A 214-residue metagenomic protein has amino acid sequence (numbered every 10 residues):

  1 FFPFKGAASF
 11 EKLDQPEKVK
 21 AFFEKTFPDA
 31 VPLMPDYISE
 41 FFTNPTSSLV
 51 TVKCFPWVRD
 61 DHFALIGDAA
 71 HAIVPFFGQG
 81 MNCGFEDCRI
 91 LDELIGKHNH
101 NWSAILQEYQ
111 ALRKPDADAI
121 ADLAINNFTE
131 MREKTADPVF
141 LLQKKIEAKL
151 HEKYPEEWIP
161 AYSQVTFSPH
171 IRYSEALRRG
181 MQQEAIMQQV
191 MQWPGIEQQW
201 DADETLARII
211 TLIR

Functional and structural regions predicted by a protein language model:
F1-T51, K97-N99: Conserved FAD/dinucleotide-binding core of flavoprotein oxidoreductases
K5-A8, A70-A72, N127: A short, flexible beta-alpha/helix-coil linker loop
V19, F23, D87, R113-D116: Hydrophobic/aromatic residues within well-ordered alpha-helical segments
S47-L65, D118, A136, F140: FAD-binding beta-loop-beta segment adjacent to the flavin cofactor pocket
S48-C54, A70-N82: Glycine-rich phosphate/pyrophosphate-binding beta-alpha loops
I66-D68, E86: Active-site flanking residues adjacent to catalytic metal/cofactor-binding acidic residues
F77-L94: A short alpha/beta connector and helix-capping loop motif
E93-R214: C-terminal helical "tail/cap" subdomain of flavin- and related membrane-associated enzymes
